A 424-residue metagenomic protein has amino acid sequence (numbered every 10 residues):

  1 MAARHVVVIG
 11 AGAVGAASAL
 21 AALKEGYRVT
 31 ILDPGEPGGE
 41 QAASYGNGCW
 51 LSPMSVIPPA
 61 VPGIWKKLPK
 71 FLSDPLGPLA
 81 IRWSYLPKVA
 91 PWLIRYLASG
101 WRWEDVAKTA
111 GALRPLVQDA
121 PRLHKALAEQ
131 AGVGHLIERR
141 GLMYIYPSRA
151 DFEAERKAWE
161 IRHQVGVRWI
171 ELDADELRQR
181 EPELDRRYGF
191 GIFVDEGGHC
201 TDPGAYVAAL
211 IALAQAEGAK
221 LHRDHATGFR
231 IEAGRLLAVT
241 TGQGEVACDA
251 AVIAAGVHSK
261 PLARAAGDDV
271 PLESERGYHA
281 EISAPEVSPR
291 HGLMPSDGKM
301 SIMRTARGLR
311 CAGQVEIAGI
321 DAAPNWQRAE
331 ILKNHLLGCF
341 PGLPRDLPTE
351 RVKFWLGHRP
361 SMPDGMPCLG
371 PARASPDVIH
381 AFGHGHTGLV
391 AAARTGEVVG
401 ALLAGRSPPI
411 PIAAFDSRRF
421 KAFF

Functional and structural regions predicted by a protein language model:
A2-R4, T241-A250: Core beta-strand elements of the Rossmann-like FAD/NAD(P) dinucleotide-binding domain in flavoenzyme oxidoreductases
R4-I31: N-terminal Rossmann-like FAD-binding beta1-loop-alpha1 element of flavoenzymes
K24-Y45: Glycine-rich FAD pyrophosphate-binding loop
N47-L51, S55, P59-S99, G228-I231 (+2 more regions): Active-site substrate-recognition segment that forms the wall of the catalytic cavity or substrate channel
A90-A209: Rossmann-like flavin
W169, D297, P341-F424: C-terminal catalytic lobe of FAD-dependent flavoproteins
L172-E176, R180-E181, H222-L237: A conserved short coil-to-beta-strand element within the FAD-binding core of flavoproteins
